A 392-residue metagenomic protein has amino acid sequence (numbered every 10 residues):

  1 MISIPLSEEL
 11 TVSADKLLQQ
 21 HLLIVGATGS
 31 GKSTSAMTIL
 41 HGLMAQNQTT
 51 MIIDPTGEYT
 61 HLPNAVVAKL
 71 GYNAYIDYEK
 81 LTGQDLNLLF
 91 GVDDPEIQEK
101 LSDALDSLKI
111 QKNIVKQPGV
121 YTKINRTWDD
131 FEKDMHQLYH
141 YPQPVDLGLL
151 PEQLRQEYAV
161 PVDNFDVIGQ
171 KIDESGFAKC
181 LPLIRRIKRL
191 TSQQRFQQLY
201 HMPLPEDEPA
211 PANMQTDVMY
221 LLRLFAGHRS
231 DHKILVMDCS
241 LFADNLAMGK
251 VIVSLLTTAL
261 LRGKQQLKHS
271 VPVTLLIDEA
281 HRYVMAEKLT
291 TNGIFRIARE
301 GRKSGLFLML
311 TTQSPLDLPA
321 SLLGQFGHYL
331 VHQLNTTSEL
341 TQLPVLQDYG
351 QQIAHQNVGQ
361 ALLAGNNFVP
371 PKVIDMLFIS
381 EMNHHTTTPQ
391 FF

Functional and structural regions predicted by a protein language model:
M1-I76, T291-I294, A320, L363: Glycine-rich phosphate-binding loop of nucleotide-binding enzymes
L10-A14, S321, G327-F392: P-loop NTPase motor core of the ASCE superfamily
L10-T11, L22, T28-S30, L241-Q351: Conserved P-loop NTPase motor cores
Q19, H232, G305, V358 (+1 more regions): Active-site lining segments that contact anionic ligands and/or coordinate catalytic metals
H21-L23, T49-M51, H232-V236, P272-T274 (+1 more regions): Residue-level preference for the first positions of well-ordered beta-strands
H41-G42, G57, H61-V67, Y78-R296 (+1 more regions): P-loop NTPase motor domains
